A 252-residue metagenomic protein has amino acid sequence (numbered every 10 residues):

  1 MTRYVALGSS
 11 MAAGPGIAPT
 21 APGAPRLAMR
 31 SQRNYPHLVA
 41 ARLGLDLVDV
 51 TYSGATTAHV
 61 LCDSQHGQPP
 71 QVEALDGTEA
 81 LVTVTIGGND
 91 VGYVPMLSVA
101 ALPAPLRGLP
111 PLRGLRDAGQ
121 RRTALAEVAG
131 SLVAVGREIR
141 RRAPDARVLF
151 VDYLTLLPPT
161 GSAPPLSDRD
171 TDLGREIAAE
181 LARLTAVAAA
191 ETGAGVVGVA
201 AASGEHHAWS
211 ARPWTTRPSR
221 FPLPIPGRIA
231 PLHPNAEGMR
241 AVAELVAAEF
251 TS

Functional and structural regions predicted by a protein language model:
M1-R3, S64-T83, L132-D145, A247-T251: Short amphipathic alpha-helices and their capping/turn segments at secondary-structure boundaries
T2-R26, V91: Catalytic nucleophile-elbow at a beta strand-turn-alpha helix junction centered on a G-D-S/GDSL motif, marking
V5-A6, L47-T51, A80-T85, R147-V151 (+1 more regions): Structural recognition of the beta-strand scaffold that forms the well-ordered cores of secreted hydrolase catalytic
A13-P15, T57-H59, D90-V94, L157-T160 (+1 more regions): Short catalytic/ligand-binding loop motif for oxyanion handling, primarily in non-cytosolic enzymes, centered on
I17-T20, V94-P111, A163-P164, A208-L223: Short, flexible, mixed-charge acidic loops at enzyme active sites
A21-G130: Conserved SGNH/GDSL esterase-like catalytic core that processes O-acyl groups on lipids and polysaccharides
L81-V84, L106-I139, L149, Y153-V196: Conserved N-terminal glycine/acidic-rich loop preference
L154-S252: Catalytic His-Asp segment of secreted/periplasmic serine-dependent ester chemistry enzymes
